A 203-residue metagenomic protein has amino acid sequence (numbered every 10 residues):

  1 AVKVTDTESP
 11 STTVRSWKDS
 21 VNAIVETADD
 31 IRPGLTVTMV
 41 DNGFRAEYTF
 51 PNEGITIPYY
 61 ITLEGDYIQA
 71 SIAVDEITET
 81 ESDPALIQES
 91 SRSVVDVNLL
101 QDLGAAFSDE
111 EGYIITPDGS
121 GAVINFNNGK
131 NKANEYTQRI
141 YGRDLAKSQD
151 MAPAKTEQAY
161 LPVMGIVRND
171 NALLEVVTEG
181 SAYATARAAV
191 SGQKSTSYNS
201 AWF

Functional and structural regions predicted by a protein language model:
A1-F203: Carbohydrate-recognition beta-sandwich/jelly-roll modules in extracellular/periplasmic carbohydrate-active proteins
